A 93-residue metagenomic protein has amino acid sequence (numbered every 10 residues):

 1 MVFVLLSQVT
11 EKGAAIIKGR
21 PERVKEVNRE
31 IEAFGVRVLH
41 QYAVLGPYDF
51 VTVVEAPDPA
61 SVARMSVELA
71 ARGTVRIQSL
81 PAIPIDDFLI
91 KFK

Functional and structural regions predicted by a protein language model:
M1-K93: A compositional/biophysical signature of low hydrophobicity enriched in polar/charged and small residues
